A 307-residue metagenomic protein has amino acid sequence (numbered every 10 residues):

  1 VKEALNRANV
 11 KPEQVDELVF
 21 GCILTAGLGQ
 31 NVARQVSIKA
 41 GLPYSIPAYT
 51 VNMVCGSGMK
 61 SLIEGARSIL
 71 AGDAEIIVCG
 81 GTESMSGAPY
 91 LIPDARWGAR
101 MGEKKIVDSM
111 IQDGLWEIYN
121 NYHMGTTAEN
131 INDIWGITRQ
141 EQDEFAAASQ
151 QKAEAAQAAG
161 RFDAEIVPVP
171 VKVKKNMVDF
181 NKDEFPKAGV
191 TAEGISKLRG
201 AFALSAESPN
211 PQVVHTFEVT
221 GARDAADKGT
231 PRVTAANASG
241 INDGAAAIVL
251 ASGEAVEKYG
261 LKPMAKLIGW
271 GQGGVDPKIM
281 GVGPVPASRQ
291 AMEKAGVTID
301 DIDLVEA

Functional and structural regions predicted by a protein language model:
V1-I77, G81-M101, S109, I166-K182 (+2 more regions): Conserved beta-ketoacyl condensing-enzyme motif
V1-L5, L24-A26, Y49-A66, S86 (+6 more regions): Active-site pocket-shaping loop/turn-to-helix segments
V1-N9, A40, Y44, A66-I69 (+9 more regions): Structural signal for hydrophobic packing residues in well-ordered secondary-structure cores of soluble enzyme domains
C22-I76, Y119-T126, G189, E193-G240: Conserved catalytic cysteine-centered active-site region of acyl-thioester-dependent Claisen-condensing enzymes
V51-E83, T126, N132-R161, A247-E254: Active-site-proximal alpha-helical scaffold in enzymes
R96-I106, D113-T127: Mobile beta-alpha loop/short-helix "lid" or hinge segments that flank ligand
S109, L267-Q272: Gly-rich Lys/Arg/Thr-decorated short loops/hinges at beta-loop-alpha junctions or inter-strand turns that position
E141-G253, K258: N-terminal extracellular/periplasmic Venus flytrap/periplasmic-binding protein-like
